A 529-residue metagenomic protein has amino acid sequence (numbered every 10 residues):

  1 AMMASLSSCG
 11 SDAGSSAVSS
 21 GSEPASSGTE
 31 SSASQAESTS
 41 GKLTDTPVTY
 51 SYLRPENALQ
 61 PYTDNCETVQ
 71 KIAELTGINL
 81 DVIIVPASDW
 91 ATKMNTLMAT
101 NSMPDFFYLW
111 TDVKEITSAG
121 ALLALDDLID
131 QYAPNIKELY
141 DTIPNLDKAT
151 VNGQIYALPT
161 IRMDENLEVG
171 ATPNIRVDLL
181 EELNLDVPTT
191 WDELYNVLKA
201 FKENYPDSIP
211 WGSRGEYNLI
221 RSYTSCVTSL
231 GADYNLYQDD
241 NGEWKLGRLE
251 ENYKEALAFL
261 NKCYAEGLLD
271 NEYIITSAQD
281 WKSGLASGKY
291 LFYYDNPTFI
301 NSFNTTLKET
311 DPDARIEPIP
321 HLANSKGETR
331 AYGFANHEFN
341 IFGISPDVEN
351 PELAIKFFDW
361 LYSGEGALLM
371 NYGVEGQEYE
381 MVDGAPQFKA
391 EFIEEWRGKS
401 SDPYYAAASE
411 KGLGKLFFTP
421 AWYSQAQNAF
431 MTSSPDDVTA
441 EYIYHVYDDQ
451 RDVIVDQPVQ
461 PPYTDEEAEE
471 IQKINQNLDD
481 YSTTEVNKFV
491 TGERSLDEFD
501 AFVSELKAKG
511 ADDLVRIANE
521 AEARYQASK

Functional and structural regions predicted by a protein language model:
A4, C9-E193, R221-V227, Y234-Y237 (+2 more regions): Conserved N-terminal structural module of periplasmic/extracytoplasmic solute-binding proteins
T46-Y50, T76-D81, T100-D105, G120-A121 (+6 more regions): Loop/turn elements at helix/coil->beta-strand transitions in domains of secreted/extracellular proteins
P55, W360, E365-T484, E493: Conserved small-residue motifs centered on glycine
L109-D112, D295-F299: Beta->alpha turn/N-cap motifs
I116-D127, Q154, F303-T329: Ligand-binding "clamshell"
N152-R221, Y237-G284, K289, Y293-N296 (+4 more regions): Helix-loop-helix "hinge/cap" segment bordering the ligand-binding cleft or interdomain interface
P320-G333, A385-I393: Extended amphipathic alpha-helical segments with heptad-repeat/coiled-coil character used for oligomerization, fusion
A323-G327, N336-P346: Membrane-embedded translocation segments of transport machinery
